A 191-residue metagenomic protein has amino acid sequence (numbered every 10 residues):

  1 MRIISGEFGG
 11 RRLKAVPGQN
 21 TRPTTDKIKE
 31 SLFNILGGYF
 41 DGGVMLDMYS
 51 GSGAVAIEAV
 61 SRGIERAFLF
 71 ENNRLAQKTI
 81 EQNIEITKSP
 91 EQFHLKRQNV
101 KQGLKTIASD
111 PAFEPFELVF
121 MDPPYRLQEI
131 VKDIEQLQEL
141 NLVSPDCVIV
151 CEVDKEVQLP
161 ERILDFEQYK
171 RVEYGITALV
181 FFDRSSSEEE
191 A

Functional and structural regions predicted by a protein language model:
M1-A191: Class I S-adenosyl-L-methionine-dependent methyltransferase catalytic core
